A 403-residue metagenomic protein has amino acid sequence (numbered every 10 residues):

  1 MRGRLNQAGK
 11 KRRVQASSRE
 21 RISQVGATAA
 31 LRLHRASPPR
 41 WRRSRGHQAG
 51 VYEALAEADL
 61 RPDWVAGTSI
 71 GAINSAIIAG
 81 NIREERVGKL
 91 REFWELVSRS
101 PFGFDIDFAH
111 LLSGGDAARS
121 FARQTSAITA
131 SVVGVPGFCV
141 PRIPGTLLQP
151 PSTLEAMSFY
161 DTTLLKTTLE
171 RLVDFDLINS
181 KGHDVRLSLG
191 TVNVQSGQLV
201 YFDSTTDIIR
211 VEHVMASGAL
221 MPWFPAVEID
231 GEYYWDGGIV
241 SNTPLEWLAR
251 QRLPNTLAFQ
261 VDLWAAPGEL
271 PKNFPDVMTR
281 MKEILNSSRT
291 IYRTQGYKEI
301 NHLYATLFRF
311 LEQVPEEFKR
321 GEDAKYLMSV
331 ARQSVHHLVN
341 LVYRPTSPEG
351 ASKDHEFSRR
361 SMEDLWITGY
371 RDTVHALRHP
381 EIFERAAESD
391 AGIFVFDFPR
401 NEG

Functional and structural regions predicted by a protein language model:
R2-T68, A76-G403: Patatin-like phospholipase
